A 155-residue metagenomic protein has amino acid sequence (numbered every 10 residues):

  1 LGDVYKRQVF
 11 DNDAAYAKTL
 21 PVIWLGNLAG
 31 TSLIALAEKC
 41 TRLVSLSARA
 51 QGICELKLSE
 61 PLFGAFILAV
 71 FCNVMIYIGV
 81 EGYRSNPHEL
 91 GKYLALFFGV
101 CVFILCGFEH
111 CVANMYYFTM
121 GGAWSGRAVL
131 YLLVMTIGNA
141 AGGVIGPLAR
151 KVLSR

Functional and structural regions predicted by a protein language model:
L1-Y5: Short, small-residue-biased leader/transition segments that mark boundaries at the very start of proteins
A15-I23, L90-Y93, L130-Y131: Membrane-interface alpha-helices at helix entry/exit sites of multi-pass transporters
K18-G26, G30, V134, G138: Alpha-helical transmembrane segments of multi-pass membrane proteins
A35-L43, R150-S154: Juxtamembrane/transmembrane-helix interface segments of polytopic membrane transporters
C40-A65: Membrane-interface interhelical connector segments
F71-S85: Alpha-helical transmembrane segments in multipass membrane proteins, preferentially the mid-helix core
R84-V102: Internal alpha-helical transmembrane segments of multi-pass membrane proteins
C101-K151, R155: C-terminal transmembrane helix-loop-helix hairpin of multi-pass membrane proteins
